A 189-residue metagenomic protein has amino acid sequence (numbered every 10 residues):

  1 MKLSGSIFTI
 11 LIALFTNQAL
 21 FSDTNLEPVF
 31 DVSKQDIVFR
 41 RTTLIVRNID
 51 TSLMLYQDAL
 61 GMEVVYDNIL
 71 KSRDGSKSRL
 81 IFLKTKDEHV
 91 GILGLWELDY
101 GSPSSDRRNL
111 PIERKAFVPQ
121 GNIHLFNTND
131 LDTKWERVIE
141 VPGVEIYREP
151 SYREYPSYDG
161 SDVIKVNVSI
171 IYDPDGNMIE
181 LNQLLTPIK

Functional and structural regions predicted by a protein language model:
M1-G5: Positively charged n-region of N-terminal signal peptides that target proteins for export
I7-N17: Bacterial N-terminal signal peptides
A19-S22: Boundary at the C-terminal end of the N-terminal hydrophobic targeting segment
N25-S33: A detector for short, charged/polar N-terminal pre-domain segments
S33-D36, L44-D99, T186: Core segments of cupin and vicinal oxygen chelate
R47-M54, Y100-D175: Vicinal oxygen chelate
D162, N182-I188: Short beta->alpha transition motifs characteristic of CBS
